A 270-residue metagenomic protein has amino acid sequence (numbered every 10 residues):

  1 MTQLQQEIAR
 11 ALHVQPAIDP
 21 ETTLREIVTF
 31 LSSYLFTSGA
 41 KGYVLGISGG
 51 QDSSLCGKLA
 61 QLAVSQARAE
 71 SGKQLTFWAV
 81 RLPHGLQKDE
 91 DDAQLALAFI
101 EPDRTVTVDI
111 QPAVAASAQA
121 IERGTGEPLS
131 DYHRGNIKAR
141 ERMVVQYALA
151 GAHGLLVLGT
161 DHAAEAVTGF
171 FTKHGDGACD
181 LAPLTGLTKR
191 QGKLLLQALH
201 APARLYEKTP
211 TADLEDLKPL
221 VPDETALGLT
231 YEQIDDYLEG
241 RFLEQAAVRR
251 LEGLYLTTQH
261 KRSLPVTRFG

Functional and structural regions predicted by a protein language model:
T2-T168: ATP-dependent adenylation/nucleotidyltransferase module used to activate substrates
T22, E26-F30, L187-A198, R250 (+1 more regions): A non-catalytic, amphipathic alpha-helix used as a structural packing/dimerization or gating element in enzyme scaffolds
T22, L55, E141-V144, L187-R190 (+3 more regions): Conserved active-site and cofactor/substrate-binding residues in soluble primary-metabolism enzymes
F30, Y34, A63, A67 (+4 more regions): Change "in soluble alpha/beta enzymes" to "in soluble alpha/beta proteins
G57, Q61, Q94, Y147 (+3 more regions): Predominant activation on well-ordered alpha-helical scaffold segments within soluble catalytic domains
K73, P102, R134, R142 (+1 more regions): Catalytic subdomain that performs nucleotidyl-dependent activation
E224-E244: C-terminal helical/coil "lid" or tail adjacent to the Rossmann-like core of SAM-dependent
R241-G270: Intrinsic disorder and flexible/low-complexity segments
